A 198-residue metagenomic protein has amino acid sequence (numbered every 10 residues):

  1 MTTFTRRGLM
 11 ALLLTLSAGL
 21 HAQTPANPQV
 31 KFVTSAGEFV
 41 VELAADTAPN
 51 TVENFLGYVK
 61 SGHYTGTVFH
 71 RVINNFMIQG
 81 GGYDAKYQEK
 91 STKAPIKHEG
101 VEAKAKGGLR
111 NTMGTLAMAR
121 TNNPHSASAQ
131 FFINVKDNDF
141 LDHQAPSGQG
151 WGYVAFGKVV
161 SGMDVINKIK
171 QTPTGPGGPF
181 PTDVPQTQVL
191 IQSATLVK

Functional and structural regions predicted by a protein language model:
T2-F4, L13, L20-K198: Cyclophilin-like peptidyl-prolyl cis-trans isomerases
L9: Conserved phosphate/oxyanion-binding catalytic-loop motifs
